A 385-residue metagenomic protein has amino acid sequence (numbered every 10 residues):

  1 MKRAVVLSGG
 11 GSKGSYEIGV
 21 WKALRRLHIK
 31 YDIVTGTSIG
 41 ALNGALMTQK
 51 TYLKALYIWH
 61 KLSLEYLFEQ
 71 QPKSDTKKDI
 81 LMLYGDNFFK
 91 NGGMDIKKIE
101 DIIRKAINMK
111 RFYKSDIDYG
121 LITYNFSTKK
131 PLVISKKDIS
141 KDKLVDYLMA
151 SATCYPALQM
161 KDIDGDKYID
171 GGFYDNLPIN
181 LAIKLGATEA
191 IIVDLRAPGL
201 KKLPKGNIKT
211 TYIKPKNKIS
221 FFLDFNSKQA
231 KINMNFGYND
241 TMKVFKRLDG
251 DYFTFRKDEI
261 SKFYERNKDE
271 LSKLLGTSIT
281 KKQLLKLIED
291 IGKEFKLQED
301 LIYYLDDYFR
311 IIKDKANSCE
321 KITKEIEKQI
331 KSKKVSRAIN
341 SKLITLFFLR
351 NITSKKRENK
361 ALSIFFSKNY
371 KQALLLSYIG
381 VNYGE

Functional and structural regions predicted by a protein language model:
M1-T37, A45-E385: Patatin-like phospholipase
